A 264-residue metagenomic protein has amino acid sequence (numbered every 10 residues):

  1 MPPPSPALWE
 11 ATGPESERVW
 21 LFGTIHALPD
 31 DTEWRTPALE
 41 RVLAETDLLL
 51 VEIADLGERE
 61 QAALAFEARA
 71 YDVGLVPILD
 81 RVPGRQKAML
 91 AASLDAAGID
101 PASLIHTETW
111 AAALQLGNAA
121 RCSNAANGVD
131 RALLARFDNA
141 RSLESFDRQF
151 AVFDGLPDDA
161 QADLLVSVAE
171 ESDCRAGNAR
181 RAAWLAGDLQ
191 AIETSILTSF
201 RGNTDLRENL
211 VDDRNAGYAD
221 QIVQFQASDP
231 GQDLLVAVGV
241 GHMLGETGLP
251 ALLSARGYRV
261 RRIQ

Functional and structural regions predicted by a protein language model:
M1-A7: N-terminal low-complexity, Pro/Thr/Ser-rich intrinsically disordered segments that act as propeptides or flexible
P3, D31-W34, D213-Y218: Short secondary-structure boundary/capping elements
A7-L210: Structured, acidic catalytic/metal-binding patches in enzyme active sites
D205-Q264: A cross-kingdom marker for long, charged
